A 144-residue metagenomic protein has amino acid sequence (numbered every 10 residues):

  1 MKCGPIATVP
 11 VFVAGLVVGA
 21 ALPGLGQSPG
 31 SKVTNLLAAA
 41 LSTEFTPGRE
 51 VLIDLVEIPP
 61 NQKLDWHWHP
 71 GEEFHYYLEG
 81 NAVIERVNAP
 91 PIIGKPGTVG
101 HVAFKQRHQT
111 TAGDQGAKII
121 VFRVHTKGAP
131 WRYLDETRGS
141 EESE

Functional and structural regions predicted by a protein language model:
K2-L55, K95, G100-H101, P130-E144: A short, N-terminal "cap"/entry segment at the start of jelly-roll beta-barrel domains of the cupin/DSBH fold
G48-R49, N61-F74: A short beta-loop-beta micro-motif enriched in histidine and acidic residues
I58-P59, N88-K105: Short acidic-glycine-tyrosine-enriched beta hairpin
K63-L64, N81-E85, V99: Short beta-strand segments in beta-sandwich/barrel cores
L64-H69, R86, T110-A112: Short histidine-centered beta-strand/loop micro-motifs that create catalytic or ligand/metal-coordination sites
P70-N88: Glycine- and acidic-residue-biased ligand/ion/polar-headgroup-sensing regions
V83, F104-P130: Ligand-binding loop in jelly-roll beta-barrel domains
